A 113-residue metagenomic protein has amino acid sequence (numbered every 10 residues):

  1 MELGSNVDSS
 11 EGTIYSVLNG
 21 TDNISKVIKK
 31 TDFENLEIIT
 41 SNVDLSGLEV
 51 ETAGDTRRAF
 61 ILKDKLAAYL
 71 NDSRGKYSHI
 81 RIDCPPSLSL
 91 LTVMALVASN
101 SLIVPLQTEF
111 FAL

Functional and structural regions predicted by a protein language model:
M1-L113: P-loop NTP-binding core
